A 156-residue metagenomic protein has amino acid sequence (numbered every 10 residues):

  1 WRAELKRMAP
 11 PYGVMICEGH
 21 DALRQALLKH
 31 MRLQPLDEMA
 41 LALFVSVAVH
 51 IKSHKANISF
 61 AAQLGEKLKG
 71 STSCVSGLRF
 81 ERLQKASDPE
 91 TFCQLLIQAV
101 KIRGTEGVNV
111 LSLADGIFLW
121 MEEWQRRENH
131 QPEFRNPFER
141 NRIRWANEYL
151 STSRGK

Functional and structural regions predicted by a protein language model:
W1-K156: Basic, alpha-helical nucleic-acid-binding regions used in initiation and control of genome expression
